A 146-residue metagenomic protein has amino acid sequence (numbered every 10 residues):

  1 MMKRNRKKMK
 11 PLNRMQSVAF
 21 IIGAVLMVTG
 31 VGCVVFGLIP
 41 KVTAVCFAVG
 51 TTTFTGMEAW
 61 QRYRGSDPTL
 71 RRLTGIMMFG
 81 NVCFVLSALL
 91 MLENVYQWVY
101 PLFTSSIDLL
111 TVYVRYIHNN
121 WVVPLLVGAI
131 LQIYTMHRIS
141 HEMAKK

Functional and structural regions predicted by a protein language model:
M2-T51: N-terminal signal-anchor transmembrane alpha-helix
K3-R4, S140-K146: Short, charged juxtamembrane terminal tails flanking transmembrane helices
A19-I22, C46-V49, I76-F79, C83 (+1 more regions): Physicochemical signature of membrane-embedded alpha-helices that form the seven-helix bundle of GPCRs, emphasizing
G30-C33, F47-M57, L125-T135: Extracellular/lumenal glycan-associated surfaces
V31-V34, S87-S106: Alpha-helical transmembrane segments and their membrane-interface junctions in multi-pass membrane proteins
T51-L70: Canonical alpha-helical transmembrane segments
T52-T53, G75-Y96: Hydrophobic alpha-helical membrane segments
S105-E142: Alpha-helical membrane-associated segments of multi-pass integral membrane proteins
